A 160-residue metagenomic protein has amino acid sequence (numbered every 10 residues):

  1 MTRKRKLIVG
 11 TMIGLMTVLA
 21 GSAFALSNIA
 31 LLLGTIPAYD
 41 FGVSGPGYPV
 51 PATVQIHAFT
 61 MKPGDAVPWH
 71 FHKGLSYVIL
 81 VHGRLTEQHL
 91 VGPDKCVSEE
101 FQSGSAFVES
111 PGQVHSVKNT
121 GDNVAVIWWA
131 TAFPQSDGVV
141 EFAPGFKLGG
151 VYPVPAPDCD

Functional and structural regions predicted by a protein language model:
T2-T11: Bacterial N-terminal signal peptides that target proteins for export
A20-S22: N-terminal signal peptide c-region/cleavage motif recognized by signal peptidases
F24-L33: Cleaved targeting-peptide boundary
L32-Y39, G45-P46, A52, K118-D160: Double-stranded beta-helix
V50-Y77: Short, surface-exposed binding/anchoring microloops in extracellular/periplasmic proteins
M61, V91-G112: Short acidic-glycine-tyrosine-enriched beta hairpin
W69, E87-Q88, E109, V114-G121: Short beta-strand His + acidic residue motifs that chelate non-heme Fe in jelly-roll/DSBH and cupin folds
K73-G92: Glycine- and acidic-residue-biased ligand/ion/polar-headgroup-sensing regions
